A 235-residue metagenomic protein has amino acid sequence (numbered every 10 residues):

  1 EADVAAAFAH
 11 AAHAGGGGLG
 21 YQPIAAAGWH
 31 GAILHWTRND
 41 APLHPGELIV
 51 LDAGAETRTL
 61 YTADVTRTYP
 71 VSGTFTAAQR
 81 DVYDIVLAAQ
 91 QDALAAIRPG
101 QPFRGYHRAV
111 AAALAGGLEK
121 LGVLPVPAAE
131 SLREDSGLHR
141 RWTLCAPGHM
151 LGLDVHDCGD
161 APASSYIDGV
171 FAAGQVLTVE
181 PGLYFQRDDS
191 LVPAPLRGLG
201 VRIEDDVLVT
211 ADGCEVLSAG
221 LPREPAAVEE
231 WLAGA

Functional and structural regions predicted by a protein language model:
E1-A235: Active-site neighborhoods and metal-handling regions in enzymes and metal-associated proteins
